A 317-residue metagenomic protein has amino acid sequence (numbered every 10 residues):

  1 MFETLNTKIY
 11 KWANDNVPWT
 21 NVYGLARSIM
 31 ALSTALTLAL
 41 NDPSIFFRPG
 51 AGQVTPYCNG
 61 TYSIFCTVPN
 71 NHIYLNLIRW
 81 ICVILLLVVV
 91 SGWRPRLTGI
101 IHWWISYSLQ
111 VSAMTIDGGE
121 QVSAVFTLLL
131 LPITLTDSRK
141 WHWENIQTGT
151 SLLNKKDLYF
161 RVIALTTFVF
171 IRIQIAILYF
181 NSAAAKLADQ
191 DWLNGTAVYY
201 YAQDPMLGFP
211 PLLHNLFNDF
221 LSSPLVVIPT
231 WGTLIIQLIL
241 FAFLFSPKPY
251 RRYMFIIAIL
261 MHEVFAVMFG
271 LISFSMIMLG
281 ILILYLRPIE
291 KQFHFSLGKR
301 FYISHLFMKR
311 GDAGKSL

Functional and structural regions predicted by a protein language model:
M1-L317: Alpha-helical membrane-anchoring segments
